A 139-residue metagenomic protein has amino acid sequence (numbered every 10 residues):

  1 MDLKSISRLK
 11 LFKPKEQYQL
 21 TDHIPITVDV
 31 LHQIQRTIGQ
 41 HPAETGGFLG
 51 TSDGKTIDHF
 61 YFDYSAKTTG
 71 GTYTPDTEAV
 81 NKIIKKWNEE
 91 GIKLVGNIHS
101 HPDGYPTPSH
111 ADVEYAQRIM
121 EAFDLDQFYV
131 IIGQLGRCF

Functional and structural regions predicted by a protein language model:
M1-L94, D103-F139: Conserved beta-strand-loop surface patch within small alpha/beta domains used for substrate/adaptor or ligand engagement
S100: Short, well-ordered beta-to-alpha junction loops that form the rim of enzyme active sites and present histidine/acidic
